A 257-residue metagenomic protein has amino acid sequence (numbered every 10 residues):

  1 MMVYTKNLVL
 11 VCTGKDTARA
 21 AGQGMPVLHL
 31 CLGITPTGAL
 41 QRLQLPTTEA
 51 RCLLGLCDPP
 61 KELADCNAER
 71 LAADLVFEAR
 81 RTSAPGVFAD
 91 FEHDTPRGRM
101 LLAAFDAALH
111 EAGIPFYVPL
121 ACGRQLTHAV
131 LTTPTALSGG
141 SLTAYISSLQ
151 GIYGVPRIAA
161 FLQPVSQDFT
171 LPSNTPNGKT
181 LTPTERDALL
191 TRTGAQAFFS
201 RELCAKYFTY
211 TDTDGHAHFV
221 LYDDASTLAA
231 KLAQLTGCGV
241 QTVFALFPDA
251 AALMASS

Functional and structural regions predicted by a protein language model:
M1-E78: Glycan-recognition patch characteristic of GH18 chitinases/ENGases and related GlcNAc/peptidoglycan-binding proteins
K6-T13, M25-L30, E49-D58, V87-A89 (+5 more regions): Hydrophobic faces of well-ordered beta-strands that scaffold small-molecule active sites in alpha/beta enzyme cores
P60-D65, F88-P96, P134-L137, H218-Y222: The substrate-binding groove and active-site-proximal loops of carbohydrate-active enzymes, especially glycoside
A79-R80, T236: Non-catalytic positions within long, well-ordered alpha-helices that form the structural scaffold/packing of enzyme
F91-R192: Substrate-binding surface in catalytic domains of secreted glycosidases
G98-M100, F105-P115, S200-D212, A251-S257: Short acidic, glycine/proline-enriched helix-loop-strand junctions
L162-K231: Glycan-binding loop/region signatures in secreted carbohydrate-active enzymes
K231-S257: Acidic/aromatic/glycine-rich contiguous surface patches that form carbohydrate-binding/processing clefts and analogous
